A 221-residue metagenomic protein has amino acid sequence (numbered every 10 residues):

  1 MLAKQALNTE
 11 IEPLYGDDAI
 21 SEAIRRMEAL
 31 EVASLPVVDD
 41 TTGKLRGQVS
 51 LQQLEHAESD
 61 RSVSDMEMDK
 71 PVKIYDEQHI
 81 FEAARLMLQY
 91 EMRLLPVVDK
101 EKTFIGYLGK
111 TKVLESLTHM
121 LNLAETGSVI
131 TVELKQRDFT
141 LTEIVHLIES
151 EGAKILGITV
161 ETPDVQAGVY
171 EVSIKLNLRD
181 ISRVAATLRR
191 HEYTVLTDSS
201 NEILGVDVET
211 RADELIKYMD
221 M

Functional and structural regions predicted by a protein language model:
M1-R26, V37-D40, L45-Q48, E55-L86 (+6 more regions): Bateman/CBS regulatory modules and CBS-like beta-alpha motifs in cytosolic regions of diverse proteins
P13-E28, S34, V206-T210, E214 (+1 more regions): Intrinsically disordered, low-complexity terminal regulatory regions
A33, R93, K154: Short acidic/polar active-site loop segments enriched in Thr and Asp
V49, E101-M120: Short, structured interface segments
S50-L54, K112-V113, A186, Y193 (+1 more regions): Histidine- and aromatic-rich ligand-binding microenvironments
T126-M221: A conserved regulatory-domain signal marking ACT and ACT-like small-molecule sensing domains and adjacent regulatory
